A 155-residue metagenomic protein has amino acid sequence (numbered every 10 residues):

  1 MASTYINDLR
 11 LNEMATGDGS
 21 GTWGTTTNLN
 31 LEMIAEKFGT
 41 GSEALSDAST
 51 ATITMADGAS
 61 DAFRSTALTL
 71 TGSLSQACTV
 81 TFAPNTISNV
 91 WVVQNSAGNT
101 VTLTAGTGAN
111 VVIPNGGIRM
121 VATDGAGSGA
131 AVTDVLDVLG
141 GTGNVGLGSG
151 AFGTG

Functional and structural regions predicted by a protein language model:
A2-V101: Exposed extracellular interaction/assembly regions and N-terminal maturation sites
L31-T40, N99-G106, A122-D137: Short, surface-exposed terminal/edge motifs of secreted or surface/virion proteins that either
D47-S49, L74, A97, G106-T107 (+2 more regions): Trimeric beta-solenoid/beta-helix "fiber body" segments of extracellular/virion adhesins and depolymerases
A83-N85, L136-G140: Short intrinsically disordered coil segments
G108-V112: Surface-exposed loop/edge segments in extracytoplasmic proteins
N115-I118: Tight coil/turn sites that cap or link beta-strands
N144-G146, A151-G153: Periodic small-residue-enriched repeat registers in elongated scaffold domains
